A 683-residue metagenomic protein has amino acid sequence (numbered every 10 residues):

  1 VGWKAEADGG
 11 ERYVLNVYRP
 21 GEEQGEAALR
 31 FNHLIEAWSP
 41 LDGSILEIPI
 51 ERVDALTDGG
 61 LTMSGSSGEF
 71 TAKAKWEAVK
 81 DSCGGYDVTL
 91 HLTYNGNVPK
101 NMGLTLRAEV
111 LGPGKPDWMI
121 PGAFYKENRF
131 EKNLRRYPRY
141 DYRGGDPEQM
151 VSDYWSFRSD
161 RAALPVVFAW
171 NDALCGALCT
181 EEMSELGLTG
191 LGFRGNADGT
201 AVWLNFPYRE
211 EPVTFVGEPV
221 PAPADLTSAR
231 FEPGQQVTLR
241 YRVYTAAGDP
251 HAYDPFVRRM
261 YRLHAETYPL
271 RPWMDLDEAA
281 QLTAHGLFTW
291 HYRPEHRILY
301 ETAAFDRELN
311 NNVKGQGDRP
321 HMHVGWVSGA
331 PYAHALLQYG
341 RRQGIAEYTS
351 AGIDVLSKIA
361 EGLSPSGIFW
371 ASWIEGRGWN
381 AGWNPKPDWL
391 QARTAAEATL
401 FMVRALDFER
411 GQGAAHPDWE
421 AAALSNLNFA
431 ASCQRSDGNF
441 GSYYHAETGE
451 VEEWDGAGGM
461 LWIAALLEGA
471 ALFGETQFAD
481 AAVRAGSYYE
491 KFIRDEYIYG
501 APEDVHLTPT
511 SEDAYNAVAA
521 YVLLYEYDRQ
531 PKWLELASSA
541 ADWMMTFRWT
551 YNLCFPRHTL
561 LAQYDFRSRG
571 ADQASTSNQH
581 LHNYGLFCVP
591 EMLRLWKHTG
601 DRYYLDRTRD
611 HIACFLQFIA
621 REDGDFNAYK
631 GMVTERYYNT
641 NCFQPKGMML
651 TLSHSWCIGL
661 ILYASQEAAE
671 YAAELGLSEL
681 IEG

Functional and structural regions predicted by a protein language model:
V17-E69, A74-Q235, Y244: Beta-strand/loop-rich accessory regions of lumenal/periplasmic or secreted enzymes, predominantly carbohydrate-active
T227-D254, S665: Short Pro-Gly-centered flexible turn/kink motifs
D249-M322, D354, K358-G376, L424 (+3 more regions): Low-complexity, Ser/Thr/Pro/Gly-enriched N-terminal "stalk/linker" regions
W273, D277-F288, A333, A346-A360 (+9 more regions): Hydrophobic core segments within long, regular secondary-structure runs in both alpha- and beta-rich folds
A284, F288-W290, C433, F473 (+5 more regions): Non-catalytic carbohydrate-binding regions of carbohydrate-active enzymes
H296-M322, I368-R393, N439-L461, I498-A520 (+2 more regions): Carbohydrate-binding/catalytic loop surfaces
A330-A346, E397-A415, L461-T476, N516-Q530 (+3 more regions): Well-ordered alpha-helical scaffold segments within catalytic/enzyme domains
N380-K386, R404-T476, E526, S538 (+1 more regions): Active-site lining segments of carbohydrate-active enzymes
